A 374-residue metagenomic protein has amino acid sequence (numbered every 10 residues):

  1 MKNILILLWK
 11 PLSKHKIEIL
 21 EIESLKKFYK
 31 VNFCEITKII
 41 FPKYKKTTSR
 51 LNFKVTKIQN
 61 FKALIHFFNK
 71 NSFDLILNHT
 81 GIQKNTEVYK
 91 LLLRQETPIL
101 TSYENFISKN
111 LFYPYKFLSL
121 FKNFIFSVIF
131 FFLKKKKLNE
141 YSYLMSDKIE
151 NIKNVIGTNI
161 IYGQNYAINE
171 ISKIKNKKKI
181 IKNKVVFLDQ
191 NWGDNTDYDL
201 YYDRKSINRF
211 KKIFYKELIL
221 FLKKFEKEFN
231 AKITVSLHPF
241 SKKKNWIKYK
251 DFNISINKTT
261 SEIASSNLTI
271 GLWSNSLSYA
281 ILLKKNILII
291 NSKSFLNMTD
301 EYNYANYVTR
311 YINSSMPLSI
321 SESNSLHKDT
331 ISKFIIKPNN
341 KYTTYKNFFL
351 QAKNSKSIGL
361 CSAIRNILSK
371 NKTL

Functional and structural regions predicted by a protein language model:
M1-P114, D194, Y198-I219, T373-L374: N-terminal pre-catalytic "stem/leader" segment of glycosyltransferase-like enzymes
T37-I40, F187-L188, K211-I256, Y304-A305: Catalytic donor nucleotide-activated moiety binding site of glycosyltransferases and closely related
V55-L64, N165-I168, T234-L283, I287: Donor nucleotide-activated moiety binding/catalytic core segment of transferases that use nucleotide-activated donors
N69, K137, S261-E262: Structural alpha-helical scaffold elements that stabilize or flank donor/cofactor-binding regions in carbohydrate
S72, E140, A264-S265: Alpha-helix C-terminal capping/helix-to-coil transition sites in glycosyltransferase folds
R94-I99, N230-A231, K284-N286: A short helix->loop->beta-strand "cap" motif at the edges of active sites that frequently abuts
F121-Y202, N339-N340, A352, S357 (+1 more regions): A nucleotide-sugar donor-handling region in carbohydrate enzymes
W246-I247, N275-L350: Catalytic binding pocket for nucleotide-activated donors in carbohydrate/polymer assembly enzymes
